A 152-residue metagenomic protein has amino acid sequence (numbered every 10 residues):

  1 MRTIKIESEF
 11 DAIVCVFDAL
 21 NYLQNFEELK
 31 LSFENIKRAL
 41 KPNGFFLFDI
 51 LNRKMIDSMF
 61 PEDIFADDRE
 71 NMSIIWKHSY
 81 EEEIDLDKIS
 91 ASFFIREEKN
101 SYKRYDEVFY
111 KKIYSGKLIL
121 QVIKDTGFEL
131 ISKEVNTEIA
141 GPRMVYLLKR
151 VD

Functional and structural regions predicted by a protein language model:
M1-T3, R53-K54, T137-E138: Conserved beta-strand edge residues that scaffold enzyme active sites
R2-I13: A short acidic, Gly/Pro-enriched loop at the edge of an enzyme's catalytic core that lines a small-molecule cofactor
E9, P42, G127-E129: Short loop/turn motifs at secondary-structure junctions
F10, D85-D87, G141-M144: A short, glycine/Asx- and small/polar-enriched loop/turn that sits immediately N-terminal to a beta-strand
D11-E28: A short SAM/SAH-binding and catalytic strip from SAM-dependent methyltransferases
K30-F45: A short glycine-rich, Lys/Arg-flanked "PGG" loop and its adjoining helix->strand segment in the class I
L47-L118: SAM-dependent methyltransferase
Y110-D152: C-terminal lobe and adjacent flexible extensions of AdoMet/dcAdoMet transferase-like proteins
